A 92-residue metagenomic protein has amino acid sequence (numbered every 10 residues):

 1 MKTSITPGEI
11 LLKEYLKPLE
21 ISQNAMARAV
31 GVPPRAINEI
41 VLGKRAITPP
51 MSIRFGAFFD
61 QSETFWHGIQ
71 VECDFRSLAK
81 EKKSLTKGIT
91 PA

Functional and structural regions predicted by a protein language model:
M1-I21, G68: A short, Lys/Arg-rich alpha-helix, primarily the initiator
N24-A27, F55: Short alpha-helical "recognition helix" segments of helix-turn-helix
G31-I47: Recognition helix of helix-turn-helix/homeodomain-like DNA-binding domains that insert into the DNA major groove
K44-A57: Short, basic-rich loop-to-helix N-cap that marks the start of a DNA-contacting helix
H67-A92: Short, charged recognition helix plus adjacent turn of helix-turn-helix-like nucleic-acid-binding domains
